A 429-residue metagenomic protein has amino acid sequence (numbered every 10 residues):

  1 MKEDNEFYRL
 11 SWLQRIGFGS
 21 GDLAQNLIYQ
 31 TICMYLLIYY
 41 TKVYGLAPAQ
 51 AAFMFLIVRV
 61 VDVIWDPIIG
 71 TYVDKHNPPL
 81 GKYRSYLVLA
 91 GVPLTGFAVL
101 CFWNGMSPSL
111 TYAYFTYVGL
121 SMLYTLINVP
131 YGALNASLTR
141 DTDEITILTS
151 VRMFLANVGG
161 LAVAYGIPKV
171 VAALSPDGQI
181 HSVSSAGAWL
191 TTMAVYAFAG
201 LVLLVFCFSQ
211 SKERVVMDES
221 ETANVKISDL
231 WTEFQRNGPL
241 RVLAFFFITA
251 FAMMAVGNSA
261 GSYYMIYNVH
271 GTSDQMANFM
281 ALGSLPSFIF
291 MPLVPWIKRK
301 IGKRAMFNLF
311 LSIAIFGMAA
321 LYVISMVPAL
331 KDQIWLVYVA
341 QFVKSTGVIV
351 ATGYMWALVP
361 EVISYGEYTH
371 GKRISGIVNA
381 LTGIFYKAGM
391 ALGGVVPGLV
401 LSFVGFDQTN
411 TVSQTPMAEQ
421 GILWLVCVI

Functional and structural regions predicted by a protein language model:
K2-I429: Membrane-embedded alpha-helical bundles of multi-pass transporters/translocases, especially carrier/permease families
